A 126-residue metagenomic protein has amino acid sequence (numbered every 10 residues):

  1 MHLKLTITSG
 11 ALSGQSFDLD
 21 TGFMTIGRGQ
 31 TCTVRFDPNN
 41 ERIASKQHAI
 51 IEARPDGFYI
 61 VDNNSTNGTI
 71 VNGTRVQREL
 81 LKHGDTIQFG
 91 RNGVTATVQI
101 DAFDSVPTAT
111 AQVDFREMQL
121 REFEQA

Functional and structural regions predicted by a protein language model:
M1-T8, G14, N92-A126: Regulatory inter-domain linker segments that are low-complexity and enriched for serine/threonine/proline
S13-R91: Forkhead-associated
